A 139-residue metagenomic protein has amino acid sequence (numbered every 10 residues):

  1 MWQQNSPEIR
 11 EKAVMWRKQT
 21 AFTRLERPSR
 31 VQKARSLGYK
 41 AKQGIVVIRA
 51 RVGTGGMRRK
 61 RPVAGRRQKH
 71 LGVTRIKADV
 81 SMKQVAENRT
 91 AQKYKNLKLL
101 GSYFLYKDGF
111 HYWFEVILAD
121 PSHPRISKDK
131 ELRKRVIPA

Functional and structural regions predicted by a protein language model:
M1-A139: Ribosome-associated RNA-binding proteins
